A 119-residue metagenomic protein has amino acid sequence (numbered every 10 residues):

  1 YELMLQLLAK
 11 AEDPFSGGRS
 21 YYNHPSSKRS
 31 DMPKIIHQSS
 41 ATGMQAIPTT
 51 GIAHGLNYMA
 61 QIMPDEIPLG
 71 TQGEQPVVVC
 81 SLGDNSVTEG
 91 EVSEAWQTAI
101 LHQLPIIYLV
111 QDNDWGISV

Functional and structural regions predicted by a protein language model:
Y1-H102: Cofactor-binding active-site loop characterized by glycine-rich and histidine/acidic residues
I106-V119: Thiamine diphosphate
